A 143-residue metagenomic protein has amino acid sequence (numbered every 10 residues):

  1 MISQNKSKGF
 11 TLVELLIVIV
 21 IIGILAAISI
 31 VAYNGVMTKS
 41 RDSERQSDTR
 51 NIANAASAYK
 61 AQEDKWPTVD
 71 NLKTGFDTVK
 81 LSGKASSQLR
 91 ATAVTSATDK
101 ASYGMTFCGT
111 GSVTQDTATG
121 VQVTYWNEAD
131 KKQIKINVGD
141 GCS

Functional and structural regions predicted by a protein language model:
M1-F10: N-terminal leader/signal peptides at the extreme start of proteins
F10-V20: N-terminal signal-anchor/signal peptide hydrophobic helix marking the start of the first transmembrane segment
L16, V31, S47-R50: Active-site phosphate/pyrophosphate-handling residues
I22-R41: C-terminal juxtamembrane segment of a hydrophobic transmembrane alpha-helix
T38-K65: Membrane-proximal N-terminal amphipathic helix
A58-S143: Periplasmic/extracellular, small/polar-rich flexible segments of pilin-like filament-forming proteins
